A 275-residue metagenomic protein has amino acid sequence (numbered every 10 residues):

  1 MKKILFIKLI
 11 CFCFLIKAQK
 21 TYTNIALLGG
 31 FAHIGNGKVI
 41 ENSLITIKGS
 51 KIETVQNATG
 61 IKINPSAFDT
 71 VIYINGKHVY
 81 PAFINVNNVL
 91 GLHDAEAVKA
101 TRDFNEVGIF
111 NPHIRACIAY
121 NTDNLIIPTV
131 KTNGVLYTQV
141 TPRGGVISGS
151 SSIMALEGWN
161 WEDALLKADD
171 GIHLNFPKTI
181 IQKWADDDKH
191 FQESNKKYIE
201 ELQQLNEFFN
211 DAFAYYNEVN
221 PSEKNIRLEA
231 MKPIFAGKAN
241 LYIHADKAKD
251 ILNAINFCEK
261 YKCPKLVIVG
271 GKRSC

Functional and structural regions predicted by a protein language model:
M1-T23: Bacterial Sec-dependent N-terminal signal peptides
T23-L27, K62-C117, T132: Replace "His-x-His-based motif
G30, I45, S50, G76 (+3 more regions): Divalent metal-coordination and catalytic microenvironments
A32-I34: Short solvent-exposed capping/turn motifs at the termini of beta-strands
N36-Y80: Histidine-rich, glycine-flanked metal-binding segment
K38, N57, F83, H93-V98 (+1 more regions): Short, solvent-exposed loop/turn and secondary-structure capping segments
N105-G149: Long, well-ordered early-domain segments
K131-L252, N256-K265: Polyanionic/metal-chelating signatures
